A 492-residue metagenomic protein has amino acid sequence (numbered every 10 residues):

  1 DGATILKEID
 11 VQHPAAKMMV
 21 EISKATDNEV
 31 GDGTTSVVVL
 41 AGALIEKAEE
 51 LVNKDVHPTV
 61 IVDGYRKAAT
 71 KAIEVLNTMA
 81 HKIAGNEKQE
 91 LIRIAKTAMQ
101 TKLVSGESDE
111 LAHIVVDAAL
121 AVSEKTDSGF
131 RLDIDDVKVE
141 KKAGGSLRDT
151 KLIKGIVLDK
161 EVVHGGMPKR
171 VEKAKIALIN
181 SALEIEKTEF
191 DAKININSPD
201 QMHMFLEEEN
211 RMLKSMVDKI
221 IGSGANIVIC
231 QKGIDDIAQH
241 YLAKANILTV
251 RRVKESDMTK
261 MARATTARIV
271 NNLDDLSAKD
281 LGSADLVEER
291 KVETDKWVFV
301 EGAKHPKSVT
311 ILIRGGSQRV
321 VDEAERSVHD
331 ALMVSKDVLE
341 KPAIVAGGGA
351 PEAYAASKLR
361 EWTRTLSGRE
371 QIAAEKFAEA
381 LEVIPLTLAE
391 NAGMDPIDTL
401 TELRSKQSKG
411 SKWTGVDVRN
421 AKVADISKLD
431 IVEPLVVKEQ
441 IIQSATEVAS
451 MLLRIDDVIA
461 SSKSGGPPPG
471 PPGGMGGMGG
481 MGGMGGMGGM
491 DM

Functional and structural regions predicted by a protein language model:
D1-A43: N-terminal cofactor/phosphate-binding cores enriched in small/glycine residues, especially glycine-rich loops such as
D1-T4, A69-G316, E323: Extended amphipathic alpha-helical scaffolds
G2, L51-T101, E172, D275-T310 (+3 more regions): A structural-propensity feature for long, helix-poor, extended segments
A3-D10, H57-V60, P199-E208, R319-E323 (+2 more regions): Flexible beta-alpha connector loops of hexameric P-loop NTPases
E8-V11, T26-V30, L103, E107 (+15 more regions): Replace "in large, NTP-powered and nucleic-acid-processing enzymes" with "in large, NTP-powered factors and other
Q12, S308-M492: Extended, low-charge hydrophobic alpha-helical regions
S23-V30, L44-V56, Y65-I83, A95 (+20 more regions): Structural signal for hydrophobic packing residues in well-ordered secondary-structure cores of soluble enzyme domains
V30-V38, K187-T188, D235-I237, M258-T259 (+2 more regions): Short glycine/serine/threonine-rich phosphate/pyrophosphate-binding segments that cradle anionic phosphate groups
